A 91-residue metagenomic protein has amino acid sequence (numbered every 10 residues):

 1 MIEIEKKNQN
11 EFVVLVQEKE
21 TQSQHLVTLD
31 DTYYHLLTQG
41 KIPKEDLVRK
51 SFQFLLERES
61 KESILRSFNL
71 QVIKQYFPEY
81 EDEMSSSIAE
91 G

Functional and structural regions predicted by a protein language model:
M1-Q24: Short, charged/polar N-terminal "headpieces" of proteins
E3, D31, Q39-K41, R49: Intrinsic disorder
S23-H25, T38, S51: A short, polar/proline- and glycine-enriched secondary-structure boundary/capping micro-motif
S23-L26, V72-K74: Long, contiguous binding/interaction regions
L26-T32: Beta-strand/loop nucleic-acid-binding surfaces
H35: Phosphate/ribose-recognition catalytic cores of enzymes acting on nucleotide-derived substrates
K41-I88: Acidic, low-complexity intrinsically disordered segments
